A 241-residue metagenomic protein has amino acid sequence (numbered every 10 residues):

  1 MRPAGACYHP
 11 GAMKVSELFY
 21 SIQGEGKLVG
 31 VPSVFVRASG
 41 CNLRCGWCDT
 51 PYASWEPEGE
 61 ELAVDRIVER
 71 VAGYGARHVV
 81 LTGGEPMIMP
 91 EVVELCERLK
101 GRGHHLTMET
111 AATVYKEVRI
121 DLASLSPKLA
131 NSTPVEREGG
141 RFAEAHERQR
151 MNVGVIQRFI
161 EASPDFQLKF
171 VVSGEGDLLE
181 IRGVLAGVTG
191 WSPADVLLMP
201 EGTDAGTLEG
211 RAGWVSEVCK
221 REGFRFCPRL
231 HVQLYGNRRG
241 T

Functional and structural regions predicted by a protein language model:
R2, M13-K27: Zn-dependent metallo-beta-lactamase
A4-A6: Acidic, Ala/Val/Gly-enriched low-complexity intrinsically disordered segments
Y8-M13, Y20, P32-S33, R44-L122 (+1 more regions): Conserved Radical SAM active-site core
Q23-K27, S33, P134: Short capping/connector residues at structural and topological boundaries
G26, G46-D49, R238-R239: Short, glycine/acidic-enriched capping/hinge loops at junctions between secondary-structure elements
S39, L43: Cys/His-enriched microdomains
V68, M87-T241: Conserved AdoMet/S-adenosylmethionine-binding subsite of the radical SAM
